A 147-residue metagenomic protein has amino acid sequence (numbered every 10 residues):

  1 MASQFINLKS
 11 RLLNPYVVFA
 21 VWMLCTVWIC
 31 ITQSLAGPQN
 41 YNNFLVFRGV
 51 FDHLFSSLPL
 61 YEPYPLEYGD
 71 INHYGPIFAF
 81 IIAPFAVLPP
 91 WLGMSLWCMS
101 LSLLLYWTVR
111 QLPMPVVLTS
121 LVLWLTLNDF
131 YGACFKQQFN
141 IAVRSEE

Functional and structural regions predicted by a protein language model:
L8, L12-V109, P113, N128-D129: TM-lumen/periplasm interface segments of multi-pass membrane proteins, especially the first transmembrane helix
L8-R11, Q138, A142: Residue-level detector of intrinsically disordered/flexible regions characterized by low predicted structural confidence
H73, C134-I141: Replace "multi-pass membrane enzymes" with "multi-pass membrane proteins
S95-L96, L118-V122, A142: Hydrophobic alpha-helical transmembrane segments
V117-F130, C134: Transmembrane and membrane-interface helices of multi-pass, inner-membrane envelope-modifying transferases
E146-E147: Conserved small/polar residues in nucleotide/adenosyl-binding loops
